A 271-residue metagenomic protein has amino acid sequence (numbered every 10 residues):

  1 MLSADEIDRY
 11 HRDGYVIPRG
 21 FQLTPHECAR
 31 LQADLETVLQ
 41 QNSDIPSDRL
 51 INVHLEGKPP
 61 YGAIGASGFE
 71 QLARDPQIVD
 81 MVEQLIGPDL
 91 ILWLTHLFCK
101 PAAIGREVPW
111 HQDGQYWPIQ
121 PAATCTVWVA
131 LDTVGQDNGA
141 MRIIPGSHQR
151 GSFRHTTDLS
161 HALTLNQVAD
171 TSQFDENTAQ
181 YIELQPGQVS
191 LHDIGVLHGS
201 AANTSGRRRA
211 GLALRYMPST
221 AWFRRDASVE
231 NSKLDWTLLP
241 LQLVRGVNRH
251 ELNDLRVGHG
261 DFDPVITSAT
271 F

Functional and structural regions predicted by a protein language model:
M1-D13, P18-I119, T156, P240-L243: Non-heme Fe(II)-dependent double-stranded beta-helix
V38-I51, V189, G195-F271: Non-heme Fe(II)/2-oxoglutarate
P88, G114, I119-Q120, V129-A140 (+1 more regions): Active-site region of the double-stranded beta-helix
A102-I104, T133-Q136, Q149, V189 (+1 more regions): Short, charged/polar surface micro-motifs in flexible loops or helix N-caps
Q112, T164-T178, G206-R208, D226-L234: Short, surface-exposed loop/helix-turn segments at secondary-structure junctions that function as lids/hinges flanking
D113, T124, G199-N203: Glycine-rich phosphate/pyrophosphate-binding beta-alpha loops
P118-Q136, E183, L191, R215-P218: Short, conserved beta-strand element in jelly-roll/cupin
Q136-A201: Double-stranded beta-helix
